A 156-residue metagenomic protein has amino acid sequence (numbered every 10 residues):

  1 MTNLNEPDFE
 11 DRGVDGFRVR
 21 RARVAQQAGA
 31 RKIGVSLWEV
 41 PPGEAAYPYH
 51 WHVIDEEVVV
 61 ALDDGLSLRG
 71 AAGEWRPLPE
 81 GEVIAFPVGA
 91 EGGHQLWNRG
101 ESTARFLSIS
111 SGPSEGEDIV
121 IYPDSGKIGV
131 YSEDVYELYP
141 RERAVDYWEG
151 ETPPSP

Functional and structural regions predicted by a protein language model:
M1-K32, I121-P156: A short, N-terminal "cap"/entry segment at the start of jelly-roll beta-barrel domains of the cupin/DSBH fold
V19-R21, S36-H52, P87, E91: Conserved short histidine dyad/triad with adjacent acidic residue
A25-I33, E44-V58, A72-E74: A short beta-loop-beta micro-motif enriched in histidine and acidic residues
L37-P41, H52-L68, I109-P113: Short, conserved beta-strand element in jelly-roll/cupin
A72-G89: Short acidic-glycine-tyrosine-enriched beta hairpin
V88-E117: Ligand-binding loop in jelly-roll beta-barrel domains
